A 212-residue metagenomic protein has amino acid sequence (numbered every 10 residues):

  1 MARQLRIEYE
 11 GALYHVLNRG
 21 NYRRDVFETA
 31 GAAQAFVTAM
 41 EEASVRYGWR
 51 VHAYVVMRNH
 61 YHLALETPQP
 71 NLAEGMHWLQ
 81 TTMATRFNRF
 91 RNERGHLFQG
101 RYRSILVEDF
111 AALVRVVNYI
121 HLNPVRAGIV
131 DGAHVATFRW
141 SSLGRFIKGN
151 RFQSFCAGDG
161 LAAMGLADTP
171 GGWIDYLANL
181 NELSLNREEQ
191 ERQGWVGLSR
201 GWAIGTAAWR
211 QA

Functional and structural regions predicted by a protein language model:
M1-R58, E66-A212: Short Pro-Cys-Gly-centered "Cys-loop" motif that presents a nucleophilic cysteine in a tight turn
L63: Conserved N-terminal diphosphate/IPP-binding helix and adjacent helical/loop segment of trans-prenyltransferase domains
